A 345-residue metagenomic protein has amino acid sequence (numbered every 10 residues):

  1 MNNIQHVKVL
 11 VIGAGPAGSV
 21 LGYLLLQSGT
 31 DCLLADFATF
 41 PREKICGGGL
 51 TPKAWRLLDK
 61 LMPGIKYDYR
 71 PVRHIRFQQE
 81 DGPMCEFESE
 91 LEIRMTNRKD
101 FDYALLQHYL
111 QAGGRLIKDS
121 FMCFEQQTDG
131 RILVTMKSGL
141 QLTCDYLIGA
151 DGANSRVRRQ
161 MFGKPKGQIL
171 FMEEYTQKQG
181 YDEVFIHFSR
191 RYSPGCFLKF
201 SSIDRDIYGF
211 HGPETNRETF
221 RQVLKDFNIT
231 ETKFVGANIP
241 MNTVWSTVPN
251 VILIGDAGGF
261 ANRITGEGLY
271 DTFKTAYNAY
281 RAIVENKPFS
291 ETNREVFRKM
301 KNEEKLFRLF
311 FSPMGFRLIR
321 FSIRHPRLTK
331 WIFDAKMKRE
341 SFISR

Functional and structural regions predicted by a protein language model:
N2-G15: Beta1/beta-strand and adjacent pyrophosphate-binding region of the FAD-binding site in flavoprotein oxidoreductases
I4, R56-Q160, K166-F171: Conserved N-terminal helical subregion
G18-S19: N-terminal Rossmann-fold NAD(P) dinucleotide-binding loop
Y23-I45: Glycine-rich FAD pyrophosphate-binding loop
T39-L61: Conserved N-terminal glycine-rich FAD pyrophosphate-binding loop of Rossmann-like flavoproteins
C123, Q141, G212-P288: FAD/FMN-dependent oxidoreductases across multiple families
T143-Y146, A153-E218: Conserved FAD-binding catalytic core of PHBH/FMO-like flavoproteins
R281-R345: C-terminal helical "tail/cap" subdomain of flavin- and related membrane-associated enzymes
